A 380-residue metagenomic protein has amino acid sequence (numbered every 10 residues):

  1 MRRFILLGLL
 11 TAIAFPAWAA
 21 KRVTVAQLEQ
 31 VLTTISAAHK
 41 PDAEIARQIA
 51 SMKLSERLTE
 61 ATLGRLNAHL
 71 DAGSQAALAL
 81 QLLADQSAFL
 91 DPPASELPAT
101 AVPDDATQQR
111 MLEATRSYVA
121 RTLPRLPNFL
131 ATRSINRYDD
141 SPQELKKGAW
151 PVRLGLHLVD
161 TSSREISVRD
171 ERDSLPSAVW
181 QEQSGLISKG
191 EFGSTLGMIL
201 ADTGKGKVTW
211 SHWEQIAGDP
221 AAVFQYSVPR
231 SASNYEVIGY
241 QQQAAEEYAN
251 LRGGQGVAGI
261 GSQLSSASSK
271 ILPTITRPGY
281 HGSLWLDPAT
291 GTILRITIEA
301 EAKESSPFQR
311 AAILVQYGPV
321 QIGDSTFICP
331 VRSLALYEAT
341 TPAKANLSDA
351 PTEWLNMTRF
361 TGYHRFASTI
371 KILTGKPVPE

Functional and structural regions predicted by a protein language model:
M1-F4: Positively charged n-region of N-terminal signal peptides that target proteins for export
L10-W18: Hydrophobic h-region of N-terminal signal peptides that target proteins for export in Gram-negative bacteria
F15-P16, L66, A300, G375: Residues in and immediately flanking transmembrane alpha helices
W18-A99: General marker for long, soluble alpha-helical cores
T24, W285-D287: Helix N-cap / beta->alpha transition motif
F89-H281, P288-L294, E299-E380: Structured extracytoplasmic
